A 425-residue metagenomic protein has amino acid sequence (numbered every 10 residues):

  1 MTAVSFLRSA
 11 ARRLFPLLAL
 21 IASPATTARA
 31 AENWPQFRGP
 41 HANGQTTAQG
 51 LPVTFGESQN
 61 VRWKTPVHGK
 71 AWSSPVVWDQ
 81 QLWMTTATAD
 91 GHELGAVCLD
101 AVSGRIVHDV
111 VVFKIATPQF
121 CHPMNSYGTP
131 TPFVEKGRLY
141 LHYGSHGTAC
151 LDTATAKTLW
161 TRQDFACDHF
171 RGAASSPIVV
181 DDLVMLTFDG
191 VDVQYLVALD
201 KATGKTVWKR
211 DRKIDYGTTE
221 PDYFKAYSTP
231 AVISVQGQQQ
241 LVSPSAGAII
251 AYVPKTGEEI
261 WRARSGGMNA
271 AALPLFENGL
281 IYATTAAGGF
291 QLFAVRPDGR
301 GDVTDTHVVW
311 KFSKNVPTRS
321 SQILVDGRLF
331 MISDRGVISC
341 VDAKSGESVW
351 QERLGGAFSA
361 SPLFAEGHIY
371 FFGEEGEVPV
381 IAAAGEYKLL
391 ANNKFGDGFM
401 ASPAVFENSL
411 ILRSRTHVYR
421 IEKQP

Functional and structural regions predicted by a protein language model:
M1-A11: N-terminal secretory signal peptides that target proteins for export/translocation
S5-F6, A22, A31: Helix-centric, low-specificity signal for extended rod-like, repetitive segments
R12-A25: Bacterial N-terminal signal peptides
T26-P425: Noncatalytic, solvent-exposed loop/strand surfaces of beta-propeller-type extracellular/periplasmic domains
